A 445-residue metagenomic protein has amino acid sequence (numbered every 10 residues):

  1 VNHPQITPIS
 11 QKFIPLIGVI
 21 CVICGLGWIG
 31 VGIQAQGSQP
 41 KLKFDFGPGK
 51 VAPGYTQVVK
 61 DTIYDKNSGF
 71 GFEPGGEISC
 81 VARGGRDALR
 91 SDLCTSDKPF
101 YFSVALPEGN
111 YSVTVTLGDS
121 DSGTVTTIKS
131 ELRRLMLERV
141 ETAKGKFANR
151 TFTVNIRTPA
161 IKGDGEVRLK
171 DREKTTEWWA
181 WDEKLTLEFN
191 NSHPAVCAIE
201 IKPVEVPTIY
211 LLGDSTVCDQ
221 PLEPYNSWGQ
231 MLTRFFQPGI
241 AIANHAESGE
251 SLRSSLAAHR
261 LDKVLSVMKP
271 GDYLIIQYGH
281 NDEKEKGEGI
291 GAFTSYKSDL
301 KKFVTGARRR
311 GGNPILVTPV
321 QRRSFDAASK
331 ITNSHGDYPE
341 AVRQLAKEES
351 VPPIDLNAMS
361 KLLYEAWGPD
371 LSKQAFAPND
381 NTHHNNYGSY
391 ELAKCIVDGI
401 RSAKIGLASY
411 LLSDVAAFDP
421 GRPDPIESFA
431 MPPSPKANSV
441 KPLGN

Functional and structural regions predicted by a protein language model:
V1-Q39: Intrinsic disorder/low-complexity segments
Q36-L222: Compositionally biased, intrinsically disordered or flexible polar/acidic segments
K43, I242-N244, S350-P353: Conserved beta-strand scaffold positions in the cores of enzyme catalytic domains, especially in NTP/NDP-utilizing
S91-L93, E250-S255, K330-T332: Short, flexible loop segments at the rims of nucleotide/cofactor-binding pockets, characterized by
S130-E131, F236-P238, R310, E349: Short, structured coil segments at secondary-structure junctions
T142, T216, G249, Q321 (+1 more regions): Residue-level detector of flexible, active-site-proximal loop/helix-junction positions within diverse enzyme catalytic
A180-D182, S192-P194, K202-L211, T216-T305 (+2 more regions): Conserved SGNH/GDSL esterase-like catalytic core that processes O-acyl groups on lipids and polysaccharides
H259-S413, G421, P432-N445: Alpha-helical cap/lid subdomain in secreted, periplasmic, or secretory-pathway luminal O-acyl-processing enzymes
